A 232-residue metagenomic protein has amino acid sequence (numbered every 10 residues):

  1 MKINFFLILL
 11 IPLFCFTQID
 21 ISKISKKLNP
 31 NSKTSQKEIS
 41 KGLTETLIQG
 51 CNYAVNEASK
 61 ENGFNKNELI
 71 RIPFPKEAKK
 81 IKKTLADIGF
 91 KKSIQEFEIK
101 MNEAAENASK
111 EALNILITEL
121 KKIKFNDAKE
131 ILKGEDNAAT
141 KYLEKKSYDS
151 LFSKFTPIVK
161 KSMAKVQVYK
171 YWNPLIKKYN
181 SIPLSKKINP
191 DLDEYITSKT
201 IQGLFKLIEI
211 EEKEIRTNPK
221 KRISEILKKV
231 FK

Functional and structural regions predicted by a protein language model:
M1-S22: Bacterial Sec-dependent N-terminal signal peptides
D20-E98: N-terminal Sec/ER secretory leader and immediately downstream segment of secreted/extracellular precursors
K23-K27, N31, T200-K232: A cross-kingdom marker for long, charged
K33-L43, D87-I88, F97-E106, L116-I117 (+3 more regions): Second-shell loop/turn segments in exported
E45-Y53, K110, N114, P157 (+2 more regions): Hydrophobic alpha-helical segments involved in membrane association or supramolecular assembly
A54, K124, P219: Residue-level signature of catalytic and energy-coupling elements of molecular machines, predominantly ATP/GTP-dependent
S93-S162: Mid-length scaffold segments of soluble, non-membrane domains
S150, K154, I158-K199: An amphipathic alpha-helical core segment
